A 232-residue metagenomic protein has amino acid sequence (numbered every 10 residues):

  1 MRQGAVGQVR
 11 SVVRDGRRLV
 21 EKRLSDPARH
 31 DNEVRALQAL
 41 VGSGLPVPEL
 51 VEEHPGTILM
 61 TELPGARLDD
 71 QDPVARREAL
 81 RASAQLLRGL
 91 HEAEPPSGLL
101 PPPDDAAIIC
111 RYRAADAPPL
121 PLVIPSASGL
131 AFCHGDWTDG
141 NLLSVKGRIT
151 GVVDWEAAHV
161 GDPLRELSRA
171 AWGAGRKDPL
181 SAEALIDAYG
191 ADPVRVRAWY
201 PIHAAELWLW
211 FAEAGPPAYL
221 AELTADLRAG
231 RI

Functional and structural regions predicted by a protein language model:
R2-L100: ATP-binding pocket architecture of kinase catalytic cores
V6-G7, L68, A157-P163, S168-I232: Helix-rich C-terminal or lid/interface subdomains of diverse kinases
Q8-R14, L120-R165: Active-site acidic catalytic loop and adjacent metal/ATP-binding pocket of ATP-dependent phosphoryl transfer enzymes
R10, L24, R29, G42 (+6 more regions): Compositionally biased accessory segments in Actinobacterial proteins
E21-L24, F132-H134, A171, L209: Short beta-strand segments
P48-V51, T150, S168: A short, local hydrophobic-aromatic micro-motif
G89-T138, K146-R148, Y219, D226-G230: An alpha-helical support segment within catalytic cores of ATP-dependent transferases
